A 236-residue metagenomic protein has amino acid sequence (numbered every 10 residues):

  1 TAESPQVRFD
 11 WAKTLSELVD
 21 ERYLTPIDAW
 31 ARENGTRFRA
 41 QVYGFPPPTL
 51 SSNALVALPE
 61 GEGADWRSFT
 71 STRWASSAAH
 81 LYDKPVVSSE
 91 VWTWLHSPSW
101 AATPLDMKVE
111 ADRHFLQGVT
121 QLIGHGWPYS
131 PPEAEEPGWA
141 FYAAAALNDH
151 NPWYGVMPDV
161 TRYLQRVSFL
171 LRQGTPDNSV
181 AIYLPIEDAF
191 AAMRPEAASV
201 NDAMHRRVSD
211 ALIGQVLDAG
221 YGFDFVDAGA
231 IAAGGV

Functional and structural regions predicted by a protein language model:
T1-V236: Carbohydrate-binding surfaces of carbohydrate-active enzymes
